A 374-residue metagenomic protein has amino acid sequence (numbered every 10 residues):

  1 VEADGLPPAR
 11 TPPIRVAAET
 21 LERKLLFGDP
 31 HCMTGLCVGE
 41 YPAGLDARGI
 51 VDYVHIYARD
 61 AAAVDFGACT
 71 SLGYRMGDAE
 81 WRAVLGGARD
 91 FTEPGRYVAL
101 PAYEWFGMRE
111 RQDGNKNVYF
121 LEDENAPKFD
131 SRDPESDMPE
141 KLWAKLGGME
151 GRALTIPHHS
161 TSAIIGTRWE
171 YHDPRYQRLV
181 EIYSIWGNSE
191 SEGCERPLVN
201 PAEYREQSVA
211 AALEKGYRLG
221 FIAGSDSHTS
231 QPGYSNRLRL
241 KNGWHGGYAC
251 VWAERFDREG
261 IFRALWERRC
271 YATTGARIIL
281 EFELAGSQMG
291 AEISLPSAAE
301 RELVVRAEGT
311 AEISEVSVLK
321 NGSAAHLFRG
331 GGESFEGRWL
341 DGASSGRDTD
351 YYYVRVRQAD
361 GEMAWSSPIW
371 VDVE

Functional and structural regions predicted by a protein language model:
E2-E374: Extended, charged catalytic domains and RNA/DNA-binding interfaces, predominantly in divalent-metal-using enzymes
